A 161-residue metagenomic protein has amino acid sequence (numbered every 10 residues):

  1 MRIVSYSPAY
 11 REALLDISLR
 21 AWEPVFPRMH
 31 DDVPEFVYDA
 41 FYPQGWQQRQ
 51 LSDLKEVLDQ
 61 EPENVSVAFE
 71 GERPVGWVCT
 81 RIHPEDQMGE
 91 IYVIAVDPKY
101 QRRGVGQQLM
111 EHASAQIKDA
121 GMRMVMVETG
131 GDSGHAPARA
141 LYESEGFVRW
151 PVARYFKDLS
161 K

Functional and structural regions predicted by a protein language model:
M1-R2: Extreme N-terminal starter segment of soluble prokaryotic enzymes
S5-Y92, D97, M110-E111, Q116 (+2 more regions): Acetyl-CoA-dependent GNAT
R81, E128, A153: Conserved residues at the C-terminal ends of beta-strands
Q101, M126-A138, F156-S160: Conserved beta-strand-loop-alpha-helix junction that forms the acyl-donor binding cleft
G104: Conserved G/P- and acidic residue-centered "switch" motifs that form tight phosphate/ATP-binding loops in soluble
Q107: Residues forming the Rossmann-fold NAD(P)(H) cofactor-binding site
R123, V148: Short acidic/polar active-site loop segments enriched in Thr and Asp
Y142, F147: Conserved active-site tyrosine of GNAT-family acetyltransferases
